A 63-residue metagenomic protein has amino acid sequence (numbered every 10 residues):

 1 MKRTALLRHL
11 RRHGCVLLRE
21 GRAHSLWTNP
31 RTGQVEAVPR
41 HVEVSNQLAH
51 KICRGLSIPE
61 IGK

Functional and structural regions predicted by a protein language model:
M1-G14: Polyanion-binding surface elements
A5, V16-L17, Q47, G55: Acidic/proline-rich low-complexity IDRs
R8-H9, S25, N46, S57: A periodicity- and composition-biased signal for non-globular, repetitive helical segments
H13-N29, Q34: Major-groove DNA-recognition helix of helix-turn-helix-type DNA-binding domains
P30-K63: C-terminal structural segments of small proteins and small subunits
